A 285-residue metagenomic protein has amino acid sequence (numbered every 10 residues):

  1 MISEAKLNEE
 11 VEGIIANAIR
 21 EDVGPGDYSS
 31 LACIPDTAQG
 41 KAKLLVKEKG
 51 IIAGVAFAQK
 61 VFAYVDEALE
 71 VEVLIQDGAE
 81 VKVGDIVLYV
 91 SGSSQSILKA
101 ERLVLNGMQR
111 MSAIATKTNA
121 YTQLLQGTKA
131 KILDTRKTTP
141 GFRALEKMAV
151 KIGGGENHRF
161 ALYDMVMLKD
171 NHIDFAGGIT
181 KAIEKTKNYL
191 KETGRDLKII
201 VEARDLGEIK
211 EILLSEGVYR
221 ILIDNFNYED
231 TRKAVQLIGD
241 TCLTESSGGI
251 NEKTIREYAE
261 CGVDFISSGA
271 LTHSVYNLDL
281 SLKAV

Functional and structural regions predicted by a protein language model:
I2-S215, R220, E229-L237, L243 (+2 more regions): Acidic/glycine-rich phosphate/pyrophosphate-binding loops and surrounding catalytic core that coordinate Mg2+
G141-R143, G248-N251: Active-site glycine- and acidic-residue-rich loops that bind and position anionic ligands or nucleotide-like cofactors
I223-D224, T244-I250, S268-A270: Glycine-rich beta-strand-to-loop/alpha-helix junction loops that act as flexible
S281-V285: Active-site loop ensemble at the mouth of alpha/beta enzyme cores that anchors a bound cofactor
